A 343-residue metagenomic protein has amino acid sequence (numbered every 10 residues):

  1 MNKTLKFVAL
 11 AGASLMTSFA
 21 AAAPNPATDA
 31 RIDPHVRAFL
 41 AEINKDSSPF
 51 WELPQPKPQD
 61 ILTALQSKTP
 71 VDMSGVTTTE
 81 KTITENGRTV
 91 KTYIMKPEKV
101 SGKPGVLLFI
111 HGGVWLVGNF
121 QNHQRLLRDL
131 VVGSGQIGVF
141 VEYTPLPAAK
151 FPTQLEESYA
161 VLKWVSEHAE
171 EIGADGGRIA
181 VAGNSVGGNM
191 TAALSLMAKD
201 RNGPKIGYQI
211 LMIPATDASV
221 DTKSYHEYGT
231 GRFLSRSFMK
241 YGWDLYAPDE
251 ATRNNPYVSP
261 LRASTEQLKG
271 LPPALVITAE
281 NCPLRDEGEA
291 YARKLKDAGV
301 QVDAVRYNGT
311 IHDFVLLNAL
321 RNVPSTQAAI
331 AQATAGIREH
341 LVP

Functional and structural regions predicted by a protein language model:
M1-A21: Gram-negative bacterial Sec-dependent N-terminal signal peptides
N25-P343: Alpha/beta-hydrolase superfamily serine-hydrolase fold, recognizing
